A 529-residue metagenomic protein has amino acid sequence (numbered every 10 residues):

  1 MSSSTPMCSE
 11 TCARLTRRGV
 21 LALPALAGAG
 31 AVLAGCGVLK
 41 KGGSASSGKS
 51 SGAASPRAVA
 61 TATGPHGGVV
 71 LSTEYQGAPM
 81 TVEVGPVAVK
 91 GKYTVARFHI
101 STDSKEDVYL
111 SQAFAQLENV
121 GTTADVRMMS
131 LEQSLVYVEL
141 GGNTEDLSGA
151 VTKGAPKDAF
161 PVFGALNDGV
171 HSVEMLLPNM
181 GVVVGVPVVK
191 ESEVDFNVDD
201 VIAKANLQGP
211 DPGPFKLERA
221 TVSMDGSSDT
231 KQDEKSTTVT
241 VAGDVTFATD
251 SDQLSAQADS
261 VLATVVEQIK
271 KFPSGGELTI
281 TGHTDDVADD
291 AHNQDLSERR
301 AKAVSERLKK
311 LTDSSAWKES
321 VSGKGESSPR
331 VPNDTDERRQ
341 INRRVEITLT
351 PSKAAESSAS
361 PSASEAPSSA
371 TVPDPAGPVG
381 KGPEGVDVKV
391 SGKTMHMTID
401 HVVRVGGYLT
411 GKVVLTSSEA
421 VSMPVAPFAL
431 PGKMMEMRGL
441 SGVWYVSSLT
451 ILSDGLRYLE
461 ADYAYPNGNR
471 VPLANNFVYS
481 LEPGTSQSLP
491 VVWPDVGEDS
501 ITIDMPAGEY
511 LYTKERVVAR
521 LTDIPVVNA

Functional and structural regions predicted by a protein language model:
M1-L15, A22-A34: N-terminal secretory signal peptides
C36-S46: Bacterial lipoprotein signal-peptidase II cleavage site
S46-V120, Q133, S192, F196-T240 (+3 more regions): Extracytoplasmic low-complexity, Pro/Thr/Ser/Ala/Gly-rich segments that lie immediately after a secretion/anchoring
G67-V70, G149-L217, P351, P373-V386 (+1 more regions): Surface-exposed edge beta-strand/loop patches
D103-T152, T264-Q268, V405, S418-E482: The feature marks short-to-medium sequence segments in extracytoplasmic or secretory-pathway proteins
L147-S148, T246-S255, D290-Q294, F477-V478: Second-shell loop/turn segments in exported
S223-S236, T246-T281, S305, K309-T312 (+1 more regions): Periplasmic peptidoglycan-binding/anchoring modules of Gram-negative envelope and division proteins
H283-S360, P367: Periplasmic OmpA-like peptidoglycan-binding domain that tethers envelope proteins to the cell wall
